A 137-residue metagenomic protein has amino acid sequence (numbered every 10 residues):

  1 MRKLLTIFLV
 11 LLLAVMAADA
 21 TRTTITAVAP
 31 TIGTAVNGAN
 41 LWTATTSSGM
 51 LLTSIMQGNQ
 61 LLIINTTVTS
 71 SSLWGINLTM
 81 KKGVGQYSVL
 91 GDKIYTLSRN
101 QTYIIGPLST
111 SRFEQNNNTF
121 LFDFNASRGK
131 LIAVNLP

Functional and structural regions predicted by a protein language model:
L4-A14: Sec-dependent N-terminal signal peptides
D19-T53: Transition segment at domain starts
S47-G58, S127, P137: Extracellular repetitive beta-rich solenoid segments
T53-I76: Short, well-structured hydrophobic secondary-structure segments
T69-V89: Short, surface-exposed beta-strand/strand-loop-strand elements in extracellular ectodomains
G85-N116: Intrinsically disordered, low-complexity Pro/Gly/Ser/Thr-rich segments with frequent PxxP/GP/PP motifs and embedded
F113-P137: Terminal connector regions
